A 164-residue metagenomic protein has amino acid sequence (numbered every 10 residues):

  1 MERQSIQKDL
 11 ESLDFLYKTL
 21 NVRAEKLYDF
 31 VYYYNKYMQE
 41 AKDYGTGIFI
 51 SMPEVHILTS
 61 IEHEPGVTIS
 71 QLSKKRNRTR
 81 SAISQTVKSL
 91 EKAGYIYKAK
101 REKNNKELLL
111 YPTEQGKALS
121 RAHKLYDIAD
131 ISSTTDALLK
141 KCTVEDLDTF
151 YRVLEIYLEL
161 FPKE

Functional and structural regions predicted by a protein language model:
M1-F49: N-terminal leader segment of winged-helix/HTH proteins
M1-T19, K141-E164: C-terminal regulatory/oligomerization modules of transcriptional regulators
Q4, K88-L147: Charged, amphipathic alpha-helical coiled-coil/dimerization segments
R23-K26, P53-E54, Q115, D146: N-terminal positioning helix adjacent to the helix-turn-helix/winged-helix DNA-binding module
D29, H56-T59, A118: Pre-recognition alpha-helix immediately N-terminal to the DNA-recognition helix within helix-turn-helix or winged-helix
Y34-A41, E64, L119, Y126 (+1 more regions): A short secondary-structure junction motif
K36-T79: N-terminal helix-turn-helix DNA-binding core of bacterial DNA-binding proteins
